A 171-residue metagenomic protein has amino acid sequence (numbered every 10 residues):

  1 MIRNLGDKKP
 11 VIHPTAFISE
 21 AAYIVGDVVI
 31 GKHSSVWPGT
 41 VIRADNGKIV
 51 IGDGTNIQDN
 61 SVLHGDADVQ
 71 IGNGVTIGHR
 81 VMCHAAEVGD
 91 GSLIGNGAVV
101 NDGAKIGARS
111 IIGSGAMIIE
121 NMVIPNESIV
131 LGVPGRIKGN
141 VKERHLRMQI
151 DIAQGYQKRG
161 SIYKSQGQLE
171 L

Functional and structural regions predicted by a protein language model:
M1-V11, D45-K48, D53, D59-N60 (+1 more regions): Glycine-rich hexapeptide-repeat left-handed beta-helix
D7, I12-G65: A positional/architectural concept
V69: Residues that scaffold, gate, or flank divalent-cation-dependent active/transport sites
